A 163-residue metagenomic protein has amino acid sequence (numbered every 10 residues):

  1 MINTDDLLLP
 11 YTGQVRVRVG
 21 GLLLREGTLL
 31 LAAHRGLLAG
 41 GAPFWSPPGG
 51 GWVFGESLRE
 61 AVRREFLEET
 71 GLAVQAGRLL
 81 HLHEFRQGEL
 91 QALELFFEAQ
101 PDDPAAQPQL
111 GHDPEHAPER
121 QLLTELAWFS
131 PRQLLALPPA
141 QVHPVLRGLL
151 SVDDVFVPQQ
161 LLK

Functional and structural regions predicted by a protein language model:
M1-G20: Acidic, metal-coordinating catalytic segment for phosphate/diphosphate chemistry, firing primarily on the Nudix
L9, L80-R86: Short, solvent-exposed loop/turn elements at beta->coil junctions and helix N-caps that rim active or binding pockets
G13, G21, L37, Q87 (+1 more regions): Short secondary-structure boundary/capping segments
R16, L24, A42, P47 (+3 more regions): Short connector loops at helix/strand junctions that flank enzyme active sites, especially segments positioning acidic
G21, L79, F97-A99: A structural signal for short, well-ordered beta-strand segments
R25-E68: Conserved Nudix-box catalytic region and its N-terminal flanking loop in Nudix hydrolases and closely related
W52-Q75, F85-P139: Unchanged
H143-K163: Charged phosphate-binding loop/patch that engages nucleotide di/tri-phosphates or the phosphate backbone of nucleic
